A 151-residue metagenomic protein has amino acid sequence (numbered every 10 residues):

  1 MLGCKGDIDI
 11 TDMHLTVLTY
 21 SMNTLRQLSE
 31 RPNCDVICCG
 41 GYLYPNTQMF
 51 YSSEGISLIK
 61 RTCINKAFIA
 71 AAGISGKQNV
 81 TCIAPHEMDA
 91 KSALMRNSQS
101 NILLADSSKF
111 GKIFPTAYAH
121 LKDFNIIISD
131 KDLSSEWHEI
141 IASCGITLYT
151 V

Functional and structural regions predicted by a protein language model:
M1-D9: Glycine-rich N-terminal segment of FAD-binding domains in flavoprotein oxidoreductases, spanning the beta-loop-helix
I8-D12, A93-M95: Glycosyltransferases and closely related glycan-assembly transferases that use nucleotide-activated donors
T11-V17, F124-I126: Short active-site oxyanion
Y20: Active-site catalytic microenvironments in core metabolic enzymes, especially phosphate/sugar-handling
N23-V151: Conserved phosphate- and dinucleotide-binding cores of soluble alpha/beta proteins, encompassing both enzyme active
